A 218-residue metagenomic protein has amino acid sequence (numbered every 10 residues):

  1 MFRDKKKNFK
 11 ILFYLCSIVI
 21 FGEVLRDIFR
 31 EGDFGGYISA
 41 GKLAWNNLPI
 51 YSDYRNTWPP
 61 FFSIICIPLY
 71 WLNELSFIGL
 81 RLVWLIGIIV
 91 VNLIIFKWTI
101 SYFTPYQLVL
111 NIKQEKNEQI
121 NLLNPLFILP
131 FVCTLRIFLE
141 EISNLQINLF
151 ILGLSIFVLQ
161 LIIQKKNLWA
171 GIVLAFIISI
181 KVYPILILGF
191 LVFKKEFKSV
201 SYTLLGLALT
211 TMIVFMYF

Functional and structural regions predicted by a protein language model:
M1, I185-M216: Perimembrane helix-loop-helix junctions
F2-L122, I137-E140: TM-lumen/periplasm interface segments of multi-pass membrane proteins, especially the first transmembrane helix
V91-T99, L154-I162, G189: Transmembrane alpha-helical segments
N124-C133, L174, I178: Short helix- or helix-capping micro-motifs that position conserved polar/aromatic residues at function-defining sites
E140-N148: Short acidic/glycine- and proline-prone juxtamembrane loop motifs at membrane-interface regions of multi-pass membrane
I147-I156, I178, V182-I185, Y202: Hydrophobic core segments of transmembrane alpha-helices in multi-pass, intramembrane catalytic enzymes
N148, I156-W169: Membrane-interface transmembrane helices that cradle and orient dolichyl/undecaprenyl
L168-V192: Membrane-interface alpha helices of multi-pass inner-membrane proteins
